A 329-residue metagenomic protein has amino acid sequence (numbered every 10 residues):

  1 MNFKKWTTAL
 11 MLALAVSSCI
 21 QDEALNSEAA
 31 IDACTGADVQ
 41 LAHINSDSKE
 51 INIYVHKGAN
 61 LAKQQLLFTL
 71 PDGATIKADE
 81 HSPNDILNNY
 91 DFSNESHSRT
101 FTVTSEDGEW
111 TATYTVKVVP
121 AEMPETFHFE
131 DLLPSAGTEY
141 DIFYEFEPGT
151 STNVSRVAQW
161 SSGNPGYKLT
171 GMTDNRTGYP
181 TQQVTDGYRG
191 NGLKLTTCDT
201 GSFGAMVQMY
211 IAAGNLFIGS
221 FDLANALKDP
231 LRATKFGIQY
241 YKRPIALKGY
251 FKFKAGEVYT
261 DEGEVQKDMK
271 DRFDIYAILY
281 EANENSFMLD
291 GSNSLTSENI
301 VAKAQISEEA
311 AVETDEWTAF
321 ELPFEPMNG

Functional and structural regions predicted by a protein language model:
M1-A30: Bacterial Sec-dependent N-terminal signal peptides
C19-F127: Beta-rich interaction/scaffold domains
E50-I51, L231-K235, Q305-E308: Short structured motifs
V119-P165: Extracellular carbohydrate-recognition regions
F146-G190: Low-complexity, serine/threonine/proline-enriched polar segments
V184-F203: Short carbohydrate-recognition loop motifs
D199-N285: Extracellular-facing segments of soluble proteins and assemblies that are Gly/Ser/Thr-biased and enriched in aromatics
E284-G329: Extracellular carbohydrate recognition and processing domains and analogous Trp-centered ligand-binding platforms
